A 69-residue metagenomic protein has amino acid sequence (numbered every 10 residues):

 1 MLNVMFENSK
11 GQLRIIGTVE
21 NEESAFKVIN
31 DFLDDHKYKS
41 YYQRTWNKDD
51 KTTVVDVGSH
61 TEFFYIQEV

Functional and structural regions predicted by a protein language model:
M1-R14, Q67: Short aromatic-glycine-(Arg/Gly/Cys) micro-motifs in beta-strand/loop hairpins
L2, I15-I16, V28, K51: Secondary-structure boundary/capping motif
N3, N8, N21, N30 (+1 more regions): Detector for Asparagine
M5, I16, E20, V55-G58: N-terminal non-cleavable signal-anchor helices
G11-R14, S24, D49-D50, T61: Compositionally biased, low-complexity intrinsically disordered regions
G17-H36: Short, flexible N-terminal segments of the mature chain
D31-V69: Short, mixed-charge low-complexity intrinsically disordered segments
